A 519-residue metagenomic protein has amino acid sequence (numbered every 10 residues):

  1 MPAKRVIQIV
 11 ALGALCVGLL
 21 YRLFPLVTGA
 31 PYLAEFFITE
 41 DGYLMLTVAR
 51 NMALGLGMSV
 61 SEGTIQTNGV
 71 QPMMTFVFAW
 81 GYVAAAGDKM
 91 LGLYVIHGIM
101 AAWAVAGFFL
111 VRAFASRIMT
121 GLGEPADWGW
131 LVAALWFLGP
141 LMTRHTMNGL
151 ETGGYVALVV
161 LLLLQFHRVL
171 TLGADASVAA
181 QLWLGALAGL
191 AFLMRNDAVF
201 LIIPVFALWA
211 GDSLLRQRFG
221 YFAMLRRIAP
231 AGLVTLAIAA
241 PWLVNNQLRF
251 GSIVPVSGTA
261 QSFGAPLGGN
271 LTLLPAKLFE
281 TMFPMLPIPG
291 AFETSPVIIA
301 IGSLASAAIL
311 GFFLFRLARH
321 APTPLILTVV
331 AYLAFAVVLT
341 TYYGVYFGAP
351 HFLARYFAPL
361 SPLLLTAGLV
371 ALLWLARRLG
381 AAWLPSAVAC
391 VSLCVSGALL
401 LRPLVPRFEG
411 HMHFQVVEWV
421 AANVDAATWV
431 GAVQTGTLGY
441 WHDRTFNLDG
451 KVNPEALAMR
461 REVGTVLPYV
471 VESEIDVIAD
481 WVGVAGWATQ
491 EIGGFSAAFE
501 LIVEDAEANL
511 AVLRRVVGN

Functional and structural regions predicted by a protein language model:
K4-L15, A126-A134, L182-W183, I203 (+7 more regions): Signature aromatic-anchored transmembrane alpha helix within multi-pass, membrane-resident enzymes that catalyze glycan
A30-E35, S392-G483, F499-E500, E504-N519: Membrane-embedded, lumen/periplasm-facing catalytic core of multi-pass transferases that use lipid-linked donors
L46-V48, L54-N68, K89, Q247-F315 (+2 more regions): Membrane-lumen/periplasm interface segments of multi-pass, membrane-embedded glycan/lipid transferases
V95-L122, L161, G311-L314: Transmembrane-helix motifs of polytopic, lipid-linked glycan transferases
F108-R112, S116, W209, P284-V329 (+1 more regions): Hydrophobic, aromatic-rich transmembrane alpha-helices and their immediate juxtamembrane boundary segments
L122-A126, G173-A179, S213-P230, V297-A300 (+3 more regions): Membrane-interface helix-loop-helix junctions at transmembrane boundaries of multi-pass membrane enzymes, predominantly
V132-F137, V160, A180-R195, I202-F206 (+1 more regions): Membrane-interface alpha helices of multi-pass inner-membrane proteins
G154-Y155, A191-N196, F200-I203, A300-L304 (+2 more regions): Hydrophobic/aromatic-rich transmembrane helices and adjacent perimembrane loops
